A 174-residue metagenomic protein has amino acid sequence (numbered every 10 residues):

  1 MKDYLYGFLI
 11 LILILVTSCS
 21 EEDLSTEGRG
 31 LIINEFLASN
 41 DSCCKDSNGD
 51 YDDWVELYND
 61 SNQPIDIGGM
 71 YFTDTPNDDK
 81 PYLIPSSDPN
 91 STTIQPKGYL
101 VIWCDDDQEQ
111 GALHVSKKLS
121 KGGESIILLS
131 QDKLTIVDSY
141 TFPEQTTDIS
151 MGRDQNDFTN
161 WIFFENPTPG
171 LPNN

Functional and structural regions predicted by a protein language model:
M1-T17: Sec-dependent bacterial lipoprotein signal peptides
C19-N174: Activation on beta-sandwich/Ig-like modules and their edge loops
